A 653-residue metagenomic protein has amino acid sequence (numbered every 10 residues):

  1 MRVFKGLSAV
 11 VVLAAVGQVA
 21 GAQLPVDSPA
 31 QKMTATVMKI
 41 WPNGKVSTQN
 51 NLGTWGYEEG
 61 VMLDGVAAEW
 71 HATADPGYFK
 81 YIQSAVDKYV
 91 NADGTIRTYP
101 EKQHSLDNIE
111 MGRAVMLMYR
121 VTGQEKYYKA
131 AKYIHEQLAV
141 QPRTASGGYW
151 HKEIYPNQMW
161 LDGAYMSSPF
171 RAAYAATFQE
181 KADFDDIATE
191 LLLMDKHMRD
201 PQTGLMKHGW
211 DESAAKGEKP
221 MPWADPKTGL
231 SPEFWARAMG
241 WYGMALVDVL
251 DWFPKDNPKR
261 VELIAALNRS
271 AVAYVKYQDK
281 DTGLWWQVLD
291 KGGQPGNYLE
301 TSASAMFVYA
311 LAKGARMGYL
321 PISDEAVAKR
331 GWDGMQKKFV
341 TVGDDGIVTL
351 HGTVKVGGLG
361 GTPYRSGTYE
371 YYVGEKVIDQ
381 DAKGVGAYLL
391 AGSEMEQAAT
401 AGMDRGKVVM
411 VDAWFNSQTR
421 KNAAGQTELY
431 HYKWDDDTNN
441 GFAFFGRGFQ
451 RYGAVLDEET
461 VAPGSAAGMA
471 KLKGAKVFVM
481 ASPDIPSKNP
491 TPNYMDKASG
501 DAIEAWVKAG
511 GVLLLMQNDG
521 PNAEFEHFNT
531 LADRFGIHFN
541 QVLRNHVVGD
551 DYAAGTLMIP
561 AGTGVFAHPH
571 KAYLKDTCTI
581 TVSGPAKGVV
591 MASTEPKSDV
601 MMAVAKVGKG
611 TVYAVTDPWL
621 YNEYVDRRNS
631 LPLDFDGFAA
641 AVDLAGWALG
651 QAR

Functional and structural regions predicted by a protein language model:
R2-A20: Gram-negative bacterial Sec-dependent N-terminal signal peptides
Q23-G60, E69-L106, E110-G112, M118-V121 (+6 more regions): CBM-like carbohydrate-recognition segments
T36, A68, K88, Y133 (+10 more regions): Alpha-helical scaffold segments in carbohydrate-active enzymes
K45-E110, A114, T122, R420-N422 (+3 more regions): N-terminal carbohydrate-binding/catalytic regions of secreted carbohydrate-active enzymes
T73, Y174-D185, V249-V261, A315-I322: Inter-helical turn/loop segments and adjacent helix faces that build the functional surface of alpha-helical bundle
K80-Q83, Y89-W223, L230, V342 (+2 more regions): Extended ligand-binding groove/face enriched in aromatic
G243-G292: Oxyanion-binding "anion nests"
T400-R653: Short, surface-exposed patches at the edges or C-terminal ends of soluble domains, predominantly
